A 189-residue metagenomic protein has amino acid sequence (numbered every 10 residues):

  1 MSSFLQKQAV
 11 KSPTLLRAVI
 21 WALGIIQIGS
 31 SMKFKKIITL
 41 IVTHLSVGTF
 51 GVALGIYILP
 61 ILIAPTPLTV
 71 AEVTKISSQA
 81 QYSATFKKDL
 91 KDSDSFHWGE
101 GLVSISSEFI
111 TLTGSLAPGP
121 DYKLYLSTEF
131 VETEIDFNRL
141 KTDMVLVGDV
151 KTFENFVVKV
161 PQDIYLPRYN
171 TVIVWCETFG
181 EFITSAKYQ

Functional and structural regions predicted by a protein language model:
M1-A9: N-terminal targeting leaders characterized by basic, low-complexity, disordered sequences that direct proteins
T39-Y57: Hydrophobic membrane-insertion alpha-helices, especially the h-region of bacterial N-terminal signal peptides
Y57-S107, N138-T142: Transition segment at domain starts
L102-D121: Short, surface-exposed binding/anchoring microloops in extracellular/periplasmic proteins
K123-Y125: Beta-strand signatures of extracellular beta-sandwich domains
E134-Q162: An anionic, turn-rich surface loop/hairpin at beta-sheet edges that serves as a generic interaction/coordination patch
P161-T184: Short, exposed beta-strand-loop hairpins at the edges of beta-sheets in extracellular/periplasmic proteins
